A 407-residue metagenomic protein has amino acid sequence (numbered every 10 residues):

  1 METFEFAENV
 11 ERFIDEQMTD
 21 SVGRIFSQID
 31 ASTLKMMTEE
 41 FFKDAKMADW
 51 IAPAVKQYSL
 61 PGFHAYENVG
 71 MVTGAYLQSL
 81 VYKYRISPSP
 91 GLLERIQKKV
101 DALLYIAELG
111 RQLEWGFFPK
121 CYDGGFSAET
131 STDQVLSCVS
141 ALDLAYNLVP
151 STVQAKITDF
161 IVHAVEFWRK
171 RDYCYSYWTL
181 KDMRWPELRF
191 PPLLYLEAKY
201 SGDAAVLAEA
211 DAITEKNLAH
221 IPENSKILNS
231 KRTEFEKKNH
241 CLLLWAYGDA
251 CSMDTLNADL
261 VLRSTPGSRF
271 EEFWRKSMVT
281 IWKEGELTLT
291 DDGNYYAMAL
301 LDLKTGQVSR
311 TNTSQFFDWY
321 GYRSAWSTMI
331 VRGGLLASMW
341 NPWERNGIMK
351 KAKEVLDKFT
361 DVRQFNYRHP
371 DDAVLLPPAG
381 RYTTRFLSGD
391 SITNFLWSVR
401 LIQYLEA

Functional and structural regions predicted by a protein language model:
M1-D20, L148-T152, C251-A407: Terminal, non-catalytic domain-edge segments
E2, M71, V81-R85, G91-Q97: Extreme N-terminal leader/anchor segments
T3-T19, L77, L93-A107, V139 (+7 more regions): Hydrophobic core segments within long, regular secondary-structure runs in both alpha- and beta-rich folds
R12-D15, D20-R24, Q28-S59, Q134-A145 (+7 more regions): Extended glycan-interaction surfaces of carbohydrate-active proteins
Q28-Y58, G62-E67, P90-L188: Extended ligand-binding groove/face enriched in aromatic
H64-Q78, F126-S140, D182-P192, A246-N257 (+2 more regions): Aromatic- and histidine-enriched alpha-helix N-cap/loop-to-helix transition segments that scaffold the rims
Q78-I86, S140-N147, P192-K199, N257-S264: Short glycine/serine- and small hydrophobic-enriched flexible loop segments
V153-L301: Elongated scaffolding segments in large macromolecular assemblies, built predominantly from amphipathic alpha-helices
